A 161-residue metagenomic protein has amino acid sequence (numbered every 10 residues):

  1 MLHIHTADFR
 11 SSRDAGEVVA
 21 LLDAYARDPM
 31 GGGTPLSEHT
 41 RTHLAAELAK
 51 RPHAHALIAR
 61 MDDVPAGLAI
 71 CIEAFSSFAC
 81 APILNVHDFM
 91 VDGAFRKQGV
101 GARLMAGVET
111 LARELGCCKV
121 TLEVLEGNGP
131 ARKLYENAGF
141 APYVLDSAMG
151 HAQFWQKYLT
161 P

Functional and structural regions predicted by a protein language model:
L2-A81, H87, L111, P142-A148 (+1 more regions): Acetyl-CoA-dependent GNAT
L2-H3, C118-P161: C-terminal "cap" of GNAT-fold acetyltransferases
E17, R103, P130: Charged catalytic carboxylate motif
H53-A54, F95, C117: Short, high-confidence coil segments that cap the C-terminus of an alpha-helix and link into the following beta-strand
P82, Q98, E114-C118: Short coil/turn segments at alpha/beta junctions that flank glycine-rich nucleotide-binding fingerprints
H87, D92, L125: Residue-level recognition of the GNAT/N-acetyltransferase active site
V91, K97-T110, K133-N137: Conserved acetyl-CoA-binding loop-helix of GNAT-fold acetyltransferases
M105, A112-E123: Conserved GNAT acetyl-CoA-binding A-motif
